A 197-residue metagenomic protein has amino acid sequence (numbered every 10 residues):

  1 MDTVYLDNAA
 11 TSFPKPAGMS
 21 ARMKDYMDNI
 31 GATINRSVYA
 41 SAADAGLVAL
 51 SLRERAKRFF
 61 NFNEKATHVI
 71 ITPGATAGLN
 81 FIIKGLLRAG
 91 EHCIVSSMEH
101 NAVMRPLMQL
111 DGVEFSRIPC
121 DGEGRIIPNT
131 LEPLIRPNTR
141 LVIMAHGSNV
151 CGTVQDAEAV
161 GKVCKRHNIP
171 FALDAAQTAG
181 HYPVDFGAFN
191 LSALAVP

Functional and structural regions predicted by a protein language model:
M1-P197: Pyridoxal 5′-phosphate
